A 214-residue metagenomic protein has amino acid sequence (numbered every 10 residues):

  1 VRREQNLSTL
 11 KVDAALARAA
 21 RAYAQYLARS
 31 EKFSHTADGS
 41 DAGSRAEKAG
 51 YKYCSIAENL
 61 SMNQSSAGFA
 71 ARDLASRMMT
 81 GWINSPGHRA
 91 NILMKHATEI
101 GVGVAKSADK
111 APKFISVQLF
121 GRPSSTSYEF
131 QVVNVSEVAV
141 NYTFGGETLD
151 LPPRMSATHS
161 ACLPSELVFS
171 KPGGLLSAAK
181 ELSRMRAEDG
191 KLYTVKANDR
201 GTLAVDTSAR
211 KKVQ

Functional and structural regions predicted by a protein language model:
V1-E47, M94-G101, D109: Short, well-ordered surface patches within globular domains
V1-N6, L27, S55-N59, T207-A209: Acidic/histidine-rich, surface-exposed loop or edge segments in extracytoplasmic proteins
A42-G121: A well-ordered secondary-structure block
L119-E129: Short domain-boundary/entry signatures in modular proteins, especially in secreted/extracellular architectures
Y128-A139, A197: Asparagine-centered strand-capping/turn motif at beta-strand->loop junctions
G145-L163, A179-S183: Short, solvent-exposed S/T- and G/P-enriched segments that are highly enriched in secreted/extracellular and lumenal
L163-S177: A short, solvent-exposed beta-strand micro-motif common in secreted/extracellular proteins
K180-Q214: Extracellular beta-sheet/turn segments enriched in Thr/Pro/Gly and aliphatic residues
